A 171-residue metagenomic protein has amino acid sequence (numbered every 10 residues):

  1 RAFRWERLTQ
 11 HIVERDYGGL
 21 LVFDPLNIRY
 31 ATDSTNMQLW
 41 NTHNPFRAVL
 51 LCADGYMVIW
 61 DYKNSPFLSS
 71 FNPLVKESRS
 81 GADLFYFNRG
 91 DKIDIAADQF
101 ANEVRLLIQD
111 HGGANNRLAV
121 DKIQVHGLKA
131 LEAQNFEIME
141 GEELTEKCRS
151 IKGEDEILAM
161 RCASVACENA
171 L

Functional and structural regions predicted by a protein language model:
R1-A166: A composition/biophysics-driven feature that prefers long, compositionally simple stretches
